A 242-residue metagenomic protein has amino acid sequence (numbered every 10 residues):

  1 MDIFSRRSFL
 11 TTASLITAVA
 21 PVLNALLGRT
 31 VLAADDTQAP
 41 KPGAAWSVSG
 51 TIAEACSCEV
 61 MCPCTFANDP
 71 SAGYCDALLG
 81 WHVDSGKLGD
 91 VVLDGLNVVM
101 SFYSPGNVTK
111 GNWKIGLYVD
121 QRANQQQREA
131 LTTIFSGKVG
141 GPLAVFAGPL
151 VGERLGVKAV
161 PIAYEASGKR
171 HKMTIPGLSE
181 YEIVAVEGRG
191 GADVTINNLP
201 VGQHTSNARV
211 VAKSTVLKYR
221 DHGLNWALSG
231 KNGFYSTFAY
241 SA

Functional and structural regions predicted by a protein language model:
M1-F4, P40, C75, R220: Generic detection of intrinsically disordered/low-complexity segments and helix-coil linkers/edges
M1-T17: N-terminal secretory signal peptides and thylakoid transit peptides that target proteins across membranes
D2, S8, D36-A44, A242: Intrinsically disordered, low-complexity regulatory segments in tyrosine-phosphorylation signaling proteins
S5-R6, R29, E54: Generic detector of short, well-ordered, non-transmembrane alpha-helical segments enriched in hydrophobic residues
S14-L27: Sec-dependent N-terminal signal peptides of Gram-negative exported proteins
N24-T51: C-terminal segment of N-terminal export signals and the immediately downstream linker at the start of the mature
A44-A242: Beta-strand-enriched cores of mature, soluble protein domains
